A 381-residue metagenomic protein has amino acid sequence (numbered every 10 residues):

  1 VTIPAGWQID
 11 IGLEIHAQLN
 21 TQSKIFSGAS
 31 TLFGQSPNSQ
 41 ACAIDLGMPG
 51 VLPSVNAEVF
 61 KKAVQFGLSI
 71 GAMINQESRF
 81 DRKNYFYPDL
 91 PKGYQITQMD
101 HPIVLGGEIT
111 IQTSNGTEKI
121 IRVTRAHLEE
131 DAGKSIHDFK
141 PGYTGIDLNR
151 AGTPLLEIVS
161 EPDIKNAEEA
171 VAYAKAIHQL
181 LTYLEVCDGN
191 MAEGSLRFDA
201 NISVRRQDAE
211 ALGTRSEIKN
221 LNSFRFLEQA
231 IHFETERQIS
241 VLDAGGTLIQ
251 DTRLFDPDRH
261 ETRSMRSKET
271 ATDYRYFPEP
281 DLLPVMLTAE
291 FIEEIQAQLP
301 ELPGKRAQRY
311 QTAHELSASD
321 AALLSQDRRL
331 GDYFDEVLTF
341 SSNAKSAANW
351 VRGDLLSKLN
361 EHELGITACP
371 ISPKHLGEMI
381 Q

Functional and structural regions predicted by a protein language model:
V1-S78, K83-Y85, Y143, I164 (+2 more regions): N-terminal, positively charged regions that mediate nucleic acid binding
T2-D10, M48-G50, I146-D163, E168-Q381: Charged, compositionally biased, marginally structured helical/coil segments
L19, T110-E118, V204-D208: Short acidic, glycine-rich loop/turn motifs
T21-A29, K134-H137, D208-A211: Short acidic, Gly/Pro-enriched loop/turn segments at secondary-structure junctions
S36-N38, E130-S135, N222-A230: Short, surface-exposed linear segments at secondary-structure transitions and domain or protein termini
V55-F60, Q95-H101, A170-Y173, L227 (+1 more regions): Hydrophobic (often cysteine-bearing) scaffold residues that line and stabilize catalytic clefts of nucleotide/cofactor
Q65, S69-A151: SsDNA-processing nucleotidyl-transfer enzymes
